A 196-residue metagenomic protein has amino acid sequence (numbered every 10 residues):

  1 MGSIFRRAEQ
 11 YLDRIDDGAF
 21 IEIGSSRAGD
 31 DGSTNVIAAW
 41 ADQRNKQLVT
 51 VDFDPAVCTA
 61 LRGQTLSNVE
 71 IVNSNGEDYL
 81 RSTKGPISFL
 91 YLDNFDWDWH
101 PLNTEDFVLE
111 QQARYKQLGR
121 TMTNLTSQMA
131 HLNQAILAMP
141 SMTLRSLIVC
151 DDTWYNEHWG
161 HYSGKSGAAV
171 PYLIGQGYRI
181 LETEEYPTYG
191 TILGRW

Functional and structural regions predicted by a protein language model:
M1-W196: A short alpha-helical cap/connector motif
